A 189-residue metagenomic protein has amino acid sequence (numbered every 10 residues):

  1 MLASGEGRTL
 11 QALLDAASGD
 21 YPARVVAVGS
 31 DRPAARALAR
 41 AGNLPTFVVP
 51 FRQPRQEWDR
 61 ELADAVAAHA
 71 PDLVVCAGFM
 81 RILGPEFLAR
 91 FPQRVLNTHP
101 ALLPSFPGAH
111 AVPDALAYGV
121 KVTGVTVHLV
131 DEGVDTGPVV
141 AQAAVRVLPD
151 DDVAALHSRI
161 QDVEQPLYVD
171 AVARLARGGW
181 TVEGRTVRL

Functional and structural regions predicted by a protein language model:
M1-R36: N-terminal Rossmann-like dinucleotide-binding module
L10-L13, A37, A41, F87 (+1 more regions): Hydrophobic packing residues within well-ordered alpha-helices of enzyme cores
A16, A77-L189: Donor/substrate-binding cores of folate-linked one-carbon enzymes
S30-D31, F51-D59, P71-P85: N-terminal glycine-rich "phosphate-gripper" loop used for MgATP/nucleotide binding and carboxylate activation
R36-R55: Conserved nucleotide-sugar phosphate-binding/catalytic loop shared by glycosyltransferases and other
P45-V48, L73, V95, V122: Hydrophobic beta-strand scaffold residues
A65-P71: Glycine-rich phosphate-binding loop signature in dinucleotide/nucleotide-binding domains
